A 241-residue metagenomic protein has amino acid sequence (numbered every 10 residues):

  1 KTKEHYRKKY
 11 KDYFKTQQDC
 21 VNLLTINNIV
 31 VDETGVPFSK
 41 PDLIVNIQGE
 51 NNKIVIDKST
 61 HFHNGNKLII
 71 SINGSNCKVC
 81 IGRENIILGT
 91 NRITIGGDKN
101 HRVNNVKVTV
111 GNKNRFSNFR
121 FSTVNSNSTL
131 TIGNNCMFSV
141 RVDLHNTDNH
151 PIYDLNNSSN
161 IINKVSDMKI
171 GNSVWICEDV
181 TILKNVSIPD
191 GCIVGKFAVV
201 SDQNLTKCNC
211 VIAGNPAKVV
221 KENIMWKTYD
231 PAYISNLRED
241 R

Functional and structural regions predicted by a protein language model:
K1-K67, G74-N76, N135, N149-Y153 (+3 more regions): Terminal amphipathic alpha-helical/low-complexity segments used for targeting or macromolecular assembly
K53-S187, K196-A198, Q203-L205, I224: Flexible, glycine/small-residue-enriched loop-and-beta-strand segment within the central core of proteins
